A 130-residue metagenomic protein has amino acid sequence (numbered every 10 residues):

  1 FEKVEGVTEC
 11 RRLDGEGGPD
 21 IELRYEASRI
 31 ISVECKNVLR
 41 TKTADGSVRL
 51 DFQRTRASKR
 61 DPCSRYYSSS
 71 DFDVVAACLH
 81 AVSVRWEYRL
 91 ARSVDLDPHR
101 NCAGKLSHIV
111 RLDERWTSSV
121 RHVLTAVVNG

Functional and structural regions predicted by a protein language model:
F1-R24: A short acidic/basic microdomain associated with nuclease active sites
G6, G15-G18, G46, G104 (+1 more regions): Residue-identity detector for glycine
T8, T41-T43, T55, T117 (+1 more regions): Residue-identity detector for threonine
P19-I21, S32, E87-A91: Broad hydrophobic/π-residue packing in well-ordered secondary structure
E26-S28: Glycine-centered tight beta-turn/hairpin loop motif at sheet-sheet or coil-to-beta transitions
I30, C35-R85: Catalytic cores of nucleic-acid endonucleases
P62, V82-G130: Non-catalytic C-terminal interaction segments of nucleic acid-processing enzymes
